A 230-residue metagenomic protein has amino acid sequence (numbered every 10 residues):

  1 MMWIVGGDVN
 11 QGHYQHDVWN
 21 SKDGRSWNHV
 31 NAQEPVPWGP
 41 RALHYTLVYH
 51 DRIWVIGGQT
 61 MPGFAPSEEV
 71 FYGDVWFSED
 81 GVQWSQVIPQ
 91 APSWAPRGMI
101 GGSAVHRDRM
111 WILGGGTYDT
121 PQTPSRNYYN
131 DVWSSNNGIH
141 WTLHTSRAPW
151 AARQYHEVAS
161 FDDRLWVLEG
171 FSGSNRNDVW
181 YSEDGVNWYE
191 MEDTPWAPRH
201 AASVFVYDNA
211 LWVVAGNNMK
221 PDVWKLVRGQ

Functional and structural regions predicted by a protein language model:
M1-Q230: Kelch-like beta-propeller repeat domains
